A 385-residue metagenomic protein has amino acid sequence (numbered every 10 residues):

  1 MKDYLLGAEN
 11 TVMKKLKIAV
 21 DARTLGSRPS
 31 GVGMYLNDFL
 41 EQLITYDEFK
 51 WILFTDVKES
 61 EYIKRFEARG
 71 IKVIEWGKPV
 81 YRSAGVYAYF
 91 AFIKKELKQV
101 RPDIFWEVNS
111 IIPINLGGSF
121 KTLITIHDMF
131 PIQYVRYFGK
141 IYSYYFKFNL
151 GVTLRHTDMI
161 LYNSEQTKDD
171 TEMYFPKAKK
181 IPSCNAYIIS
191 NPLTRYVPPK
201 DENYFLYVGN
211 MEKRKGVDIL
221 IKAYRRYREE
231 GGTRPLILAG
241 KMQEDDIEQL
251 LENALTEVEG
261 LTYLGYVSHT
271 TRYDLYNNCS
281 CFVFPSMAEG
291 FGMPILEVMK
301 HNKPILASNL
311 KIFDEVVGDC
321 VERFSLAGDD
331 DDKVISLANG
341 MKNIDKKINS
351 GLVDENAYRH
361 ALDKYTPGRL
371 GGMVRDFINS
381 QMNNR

Functional and structural regions predicted by a protein language model:
K2-R385: Carbohydrate transferase catalytic cores enriched for Leloir-type hexosyltransferases
